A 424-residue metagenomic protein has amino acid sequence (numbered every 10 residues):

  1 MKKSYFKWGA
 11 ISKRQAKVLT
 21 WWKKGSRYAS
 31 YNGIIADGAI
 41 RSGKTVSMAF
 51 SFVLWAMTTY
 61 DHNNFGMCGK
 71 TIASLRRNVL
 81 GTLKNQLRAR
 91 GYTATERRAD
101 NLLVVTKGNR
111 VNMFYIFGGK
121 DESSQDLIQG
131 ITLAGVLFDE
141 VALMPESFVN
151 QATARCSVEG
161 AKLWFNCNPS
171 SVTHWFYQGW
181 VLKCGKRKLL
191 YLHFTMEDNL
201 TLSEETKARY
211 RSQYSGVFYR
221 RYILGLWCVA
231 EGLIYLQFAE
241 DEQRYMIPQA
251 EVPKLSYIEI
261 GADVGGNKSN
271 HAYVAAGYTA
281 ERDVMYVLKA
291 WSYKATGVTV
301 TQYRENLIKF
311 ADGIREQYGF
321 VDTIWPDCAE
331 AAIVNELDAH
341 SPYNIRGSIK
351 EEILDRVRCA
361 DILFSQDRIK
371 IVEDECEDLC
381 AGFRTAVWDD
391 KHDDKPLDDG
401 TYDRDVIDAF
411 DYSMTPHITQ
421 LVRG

Functional and structural regions predicted by a protein language model:
M1-G33: Pre-P-loop entry segment of helicase/translocase ATPase cores
Y31-N101: Conserved P-loop
A73, A142-L143: Catalytic acidic motif of RecA-like/P-loop NTPases
R76-L133: Inter-Walker segment of RecA-like/P-loop motor cores
G135, L143-Q213: ASCE P-loop NTPase helicase motor core
N199-G265: ATPase catalytic-site recognition across NTP-hydrolyzing enzymes
N270-G277: Short beta-strand scaffold segments in enzyme catalytic cores
V284-L397, Q420-L421: Mg2+-dependent endonuclease catalytic cores in nucleic-acid-processing enzymes, primarily RNase H-like
